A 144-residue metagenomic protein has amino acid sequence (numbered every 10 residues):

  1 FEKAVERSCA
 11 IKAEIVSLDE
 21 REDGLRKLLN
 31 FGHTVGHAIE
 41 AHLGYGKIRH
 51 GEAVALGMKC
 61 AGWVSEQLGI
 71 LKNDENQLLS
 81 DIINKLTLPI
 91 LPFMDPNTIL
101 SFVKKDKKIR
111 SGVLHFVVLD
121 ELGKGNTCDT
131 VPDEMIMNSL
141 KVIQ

Functional and structural regions predicted by a protein language model:
F1-N97: Active-site segments that bind and position negatively charged phosphate/pyrophosphate groups
I70-Q144: C-terminal charged capping/lid subdomain of soluble metabolic enzymes
